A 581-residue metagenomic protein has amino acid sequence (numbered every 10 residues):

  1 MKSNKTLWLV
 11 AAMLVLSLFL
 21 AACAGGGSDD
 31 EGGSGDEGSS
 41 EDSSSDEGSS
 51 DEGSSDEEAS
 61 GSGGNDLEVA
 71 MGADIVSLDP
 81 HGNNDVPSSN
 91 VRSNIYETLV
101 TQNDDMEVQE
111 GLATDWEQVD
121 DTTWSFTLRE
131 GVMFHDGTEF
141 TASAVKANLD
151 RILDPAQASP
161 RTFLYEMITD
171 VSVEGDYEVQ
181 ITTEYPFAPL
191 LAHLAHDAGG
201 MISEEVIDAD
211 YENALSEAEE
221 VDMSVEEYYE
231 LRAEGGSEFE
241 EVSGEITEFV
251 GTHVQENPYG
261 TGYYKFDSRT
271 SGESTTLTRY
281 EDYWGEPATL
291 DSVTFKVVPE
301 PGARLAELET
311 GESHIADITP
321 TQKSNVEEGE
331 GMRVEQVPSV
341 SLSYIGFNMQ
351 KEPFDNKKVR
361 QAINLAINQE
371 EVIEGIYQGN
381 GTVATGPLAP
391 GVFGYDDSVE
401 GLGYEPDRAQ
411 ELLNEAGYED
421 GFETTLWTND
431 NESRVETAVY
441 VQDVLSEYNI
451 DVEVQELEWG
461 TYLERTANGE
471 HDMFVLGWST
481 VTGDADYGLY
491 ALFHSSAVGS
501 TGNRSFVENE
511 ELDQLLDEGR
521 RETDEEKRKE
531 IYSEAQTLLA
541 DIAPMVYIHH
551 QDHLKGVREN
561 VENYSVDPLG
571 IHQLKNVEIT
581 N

Functional and structural regions predicted by a protein language model:
A70-V119, D150, Y259, P568: N-terminal lobe/hinge region of extracytoplasmic solute-binding protein
A73-S89, L112, T138, L190-G199 (+3 more regions): A structural "hinge/loop" feature
E117, L164-E241: Surface-exposed binding/hinge segments that line and control ligand-binding clefts or catalytic entry sites
S125, E453-Y462, Y490-R558, N581: Extracytoplasmic/peripheral linker and loop segments enriched in polar/acidic and small residues with frequent Thr/Pro
T141-A147, D176, Q180, G262-Y263 (+4 more regions): Alpha-helical secondary-structure segments
T252, R269, Y280-V326, D451: Ligand-site clamp/hinge motif
P258, D355-D443, E508, Q514: Append "and occasionally in soluble cytosolic enzymes with long acidic Gly/Pro-rich linkers
T270-S271, F393, N414-T482, E525 (+1 more regions): Ligand/substrate-recognition segments at binding pockets and active sites
